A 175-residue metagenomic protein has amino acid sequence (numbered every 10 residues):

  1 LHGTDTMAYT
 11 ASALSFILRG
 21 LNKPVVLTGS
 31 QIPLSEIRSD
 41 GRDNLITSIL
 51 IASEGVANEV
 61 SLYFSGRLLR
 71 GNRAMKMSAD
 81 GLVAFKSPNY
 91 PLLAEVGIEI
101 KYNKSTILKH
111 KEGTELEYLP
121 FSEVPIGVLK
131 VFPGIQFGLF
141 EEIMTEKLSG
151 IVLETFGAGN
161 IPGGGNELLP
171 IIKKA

Functional and structural regions predicted by a protein language model:
L1-H2, V26-G29, S61-S65, K130 (+1 more regions): Short beta-strand segments
H2-K23, I161-I171: Short Gly/Thr/Asp-enriched flexible loops that form oxyanion-binding sites at enzyme active sites
I17, L21, I51-G55, V96-E99 (+3 more regions): Change "in soluble alpha/beta enzymes" to "in soluble alpha/beta proteins
G20-P24, G55-E59, F64, Y90 (+2 more regions): Short coil/turn connectors at secondary-structure junctions
L27-G97: Internal gly/pro-rich beta-alpha loop/helix module that stabilizes soluble enzyme cofactors or their anionic handles
R70-L153, A158, G163: Accessory alpha-helical/coil subdomains and C-terminal extensions that flank or cap enzyme catalytic cores
S87-N89, L169-A175: A post-motif C-terminal structural segment
